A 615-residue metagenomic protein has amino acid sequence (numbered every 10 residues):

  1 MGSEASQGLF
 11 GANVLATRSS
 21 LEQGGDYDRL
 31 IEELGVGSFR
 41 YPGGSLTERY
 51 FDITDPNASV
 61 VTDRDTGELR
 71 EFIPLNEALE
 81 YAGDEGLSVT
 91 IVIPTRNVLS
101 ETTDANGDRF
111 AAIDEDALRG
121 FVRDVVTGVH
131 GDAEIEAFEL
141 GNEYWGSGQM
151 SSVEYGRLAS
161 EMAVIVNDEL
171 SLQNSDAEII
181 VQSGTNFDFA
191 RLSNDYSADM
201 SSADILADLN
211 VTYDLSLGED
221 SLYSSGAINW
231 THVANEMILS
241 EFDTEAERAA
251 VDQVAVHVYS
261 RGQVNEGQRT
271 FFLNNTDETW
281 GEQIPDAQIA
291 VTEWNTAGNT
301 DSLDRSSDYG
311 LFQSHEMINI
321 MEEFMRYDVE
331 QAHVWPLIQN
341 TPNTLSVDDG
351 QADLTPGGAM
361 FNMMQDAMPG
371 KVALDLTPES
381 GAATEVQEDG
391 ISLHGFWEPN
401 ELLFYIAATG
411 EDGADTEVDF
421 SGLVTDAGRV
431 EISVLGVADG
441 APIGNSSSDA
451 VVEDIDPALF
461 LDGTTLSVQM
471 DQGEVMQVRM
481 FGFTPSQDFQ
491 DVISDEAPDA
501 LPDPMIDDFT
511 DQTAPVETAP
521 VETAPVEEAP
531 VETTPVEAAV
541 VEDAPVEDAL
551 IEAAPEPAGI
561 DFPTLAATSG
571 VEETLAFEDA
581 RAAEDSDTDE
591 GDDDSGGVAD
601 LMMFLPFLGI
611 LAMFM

Functional and structural regions predicted by a protein language model:
M1, V492-M615: RTX-like calcium-binding, glycine/aspartate-rich low-complexity repeat tracts
M1-E77, Y81-G120, D124, E139-W145: N-terminal substrate-binding region of glycoside hydrolase catalytic domains
G8-V14, G37-E48, V89-I93, E136-L140 (+6 more regions): Structural recognition of the beta-strand scaffold that forms the well-ordered cores of secreted hydrolase catalytic
S88-V129, E139-L140, W145-S151, A177-V181 (+1 more regions): Active-site-adjacent "subsite" loops/lids of carbohydrate-active enzymes
E154-E316, Y327: Noncatalytic carbohydrate-binding groove/subsite architecture in carbohydrate-active enzymes
W294-S392, N400: Aromatic/acidic polysaccharide-binding cleft in carbohydrate-active enzymes
E385-V437, G473-R479, Q487: Carbohydrate-binding surface patches
V451-P502: C-terminal beta-strand-rich structural cap/linker in extracellular carbohydrate-active enzymes
